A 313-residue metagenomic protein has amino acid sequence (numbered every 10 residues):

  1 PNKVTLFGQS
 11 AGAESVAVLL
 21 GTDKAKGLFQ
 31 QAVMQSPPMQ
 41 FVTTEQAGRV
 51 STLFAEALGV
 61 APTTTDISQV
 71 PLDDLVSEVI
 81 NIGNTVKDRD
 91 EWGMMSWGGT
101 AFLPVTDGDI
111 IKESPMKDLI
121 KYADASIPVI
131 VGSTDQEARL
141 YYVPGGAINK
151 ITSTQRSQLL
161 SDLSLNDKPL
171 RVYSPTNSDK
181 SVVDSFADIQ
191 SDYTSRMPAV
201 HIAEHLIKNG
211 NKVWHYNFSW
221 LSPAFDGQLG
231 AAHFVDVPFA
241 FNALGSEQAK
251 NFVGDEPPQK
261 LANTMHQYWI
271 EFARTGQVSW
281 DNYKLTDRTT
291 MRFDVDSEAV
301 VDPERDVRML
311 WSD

Functional and structural regions predicted by a protein language model:
P1-S10: Alpha/beta-hydrolase fold nucleophile elbow
K3, K26, Q31, Q35-T154 (+2 more regions): Substrate-access "cap/lid" subdomains that shape and gate the entrance to catalytic or ligand-binding pockets
Q9-G12, T44-A47, A123, S195 (+3 more regions): Active-site-proximal structural scaffolding
G12-S15, Q40-V42, E137-L140, S222-F225 (+1 more regions): Flexible loop/turn segments at secondary-structure boundaries
A13-A25: Short glycine-enriched nucleophile-adjacent loop and the immediately C-terminal alpha-helix near the catalytic center
D124-R171, E256, K260, V295-D313: C-terminal, loop-rich substrate-recognition/catalytic regions characterized by aromatic stacking residues
L163-N209, W214-W220: Alpha/beta-hydrolase fold catalytic core
M197-D313: Mobile gating loops/cap/lid regions near enzyme active sites that modulate substrate access
